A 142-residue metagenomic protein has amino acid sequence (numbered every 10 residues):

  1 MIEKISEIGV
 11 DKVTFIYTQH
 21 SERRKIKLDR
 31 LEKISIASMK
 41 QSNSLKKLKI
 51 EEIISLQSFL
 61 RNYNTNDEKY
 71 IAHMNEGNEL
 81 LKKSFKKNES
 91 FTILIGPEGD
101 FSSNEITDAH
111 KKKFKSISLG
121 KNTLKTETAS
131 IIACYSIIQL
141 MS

Functional and structural regions predicted by a protein language model:
M1-E68: RNA substrate-binding interface of SAM-dependent RNA methyltransferases
I16, A72-H73, L94-I95: Short beta-strand segments
I50, K69-I71, F114-S118: Conserved beta-strand scaffold positions in the cores of enzyme catalytic domains, especially in NTP/NDP-utilizing
T65-I71, E89-F91: Short coil/turn segments at beta-strand junctions that form active-site/ligand-binding loops
H73-K87: Strongly charged, low-complexity linkers/loops
E76, E98-G99, K121-L124: Short, acidic/turn-prone active-site loops that include or flank metal/cofactor- and phosphate-binding residues
S90-T107: A C-terminal functional module that forms or caps the active site or interfaces directly with catalytic machinery
S103-S142: Structured adenosyl-cofactor binding patch, chiefly the S-adenosyl-L-methionine
